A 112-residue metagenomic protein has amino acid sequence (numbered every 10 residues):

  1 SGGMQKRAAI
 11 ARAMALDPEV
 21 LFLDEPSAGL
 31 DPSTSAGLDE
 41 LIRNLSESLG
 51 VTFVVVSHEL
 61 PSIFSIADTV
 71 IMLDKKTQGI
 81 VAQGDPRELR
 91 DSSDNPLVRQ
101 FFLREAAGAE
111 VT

Functional and structural regions predicted by a protein language model:
A15-E19: A short, proline-enriched helix->beta-strand linker immediately N-terminal to the Walker B motif in ABC-type P-loop
L21-D24: Catalytic Walker B motif of ABC-type/P-loop ATPase nucleotide-binding domains
P32-T34: Helix N-cap at the start of a conserved alpha-helix in ABC-type nucleotide-binding domains
A36-S48: Helical segment within the ABC ATPase nucleotide-binding domain
S57-H58: H-loop/switch region of ABC-family ATPase nucleotide-binding domains
I63-S65: A short, surface-exposed alpha-helical micro-motif characterized by mixed small hydrophobic and charged/polar residues
K76-F102: Conserved beta-strand-loop-alpha-helix hinge in the C-terminal portion of ABC ATPase nucleotide-binding domains
